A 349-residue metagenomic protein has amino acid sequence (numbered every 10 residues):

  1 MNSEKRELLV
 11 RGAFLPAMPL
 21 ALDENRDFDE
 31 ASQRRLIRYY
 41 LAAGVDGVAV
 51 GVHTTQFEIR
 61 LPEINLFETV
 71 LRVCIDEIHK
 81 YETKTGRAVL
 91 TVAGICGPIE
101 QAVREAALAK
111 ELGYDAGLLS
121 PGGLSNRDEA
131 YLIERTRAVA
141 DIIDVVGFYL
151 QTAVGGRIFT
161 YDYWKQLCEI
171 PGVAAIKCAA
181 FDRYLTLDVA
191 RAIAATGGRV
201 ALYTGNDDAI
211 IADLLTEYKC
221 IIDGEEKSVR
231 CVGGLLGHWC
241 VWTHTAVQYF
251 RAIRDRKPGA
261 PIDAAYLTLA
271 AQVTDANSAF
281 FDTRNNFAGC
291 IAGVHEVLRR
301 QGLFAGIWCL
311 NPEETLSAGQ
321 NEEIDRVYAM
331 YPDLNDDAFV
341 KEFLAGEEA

Functional and structural regions predicted by a protein language model:
N2-K5, L15-P19, D23, A43 (+2 more regions): C-terminal alpha-helical cap/extension of soluble enzyme domains
N2-W164, E313, D337-K341: Active-site beta->alpha loop and helix N-cap motifs at the rims of alpha/beta catalytic domains
D29-S32, L36, L66, V70 (+11 more regions): General structural feature for long, well-ordered alpha-helical segments within catalytic domains of soluble enzymes
K84-T85, A195-V200, K257, A305 (+1 more regions): Structural alpha-beta junctions
A138-D141, Q151-C290: Catalytic alpha/beta core domains of metabolic enzymes, predominantly
